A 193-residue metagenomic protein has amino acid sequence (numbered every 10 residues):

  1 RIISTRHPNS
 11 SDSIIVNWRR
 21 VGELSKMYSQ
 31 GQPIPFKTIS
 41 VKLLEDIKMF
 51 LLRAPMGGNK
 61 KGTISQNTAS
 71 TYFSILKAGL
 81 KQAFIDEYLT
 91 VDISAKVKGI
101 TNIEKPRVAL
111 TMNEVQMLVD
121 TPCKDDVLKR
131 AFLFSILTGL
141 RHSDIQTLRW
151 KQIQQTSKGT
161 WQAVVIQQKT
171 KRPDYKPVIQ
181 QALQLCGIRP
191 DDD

Functional and structural regions predicted by a protein language model:
R1, L183, R189-D193: Short, intrinsically disordered, charge-balanced linker/junction segments flanking boundaries in proteins
R1-G22: Short, aromatic/basic-rich helix-turn unit that serves as a nucleic-acid recognition element
R6, Q32-P35, K60, P106 (+1 more regions): Residues marking the start of alpha-helices
W18, I47, L118-V119, C186: A structural signal for short hydrophobic/aromatic patches embedded in well-ordered alpha helices
V21-Y28, I34-E45, R53-A95, R141-S143: N-terminal DNA-binding recognition helix of tyrosine site-specific recombinases/integrases
K42-E45, S74, Q116, Q180 (+1 more regions): Surface-exposed alpha-helical interface segments used for non-catalytic interactions
G62-Q66, S70-S74, I85, L89-H142 (+3 more regions): Basic, Lys/Arg- and aromatic-enriched nucleic-acid-binding interface segment
K96-E104, V108, T147-I188: Conserved tyrosine-mediated DNA breakage-rejoining catalytic core shared by Y-recombinases
